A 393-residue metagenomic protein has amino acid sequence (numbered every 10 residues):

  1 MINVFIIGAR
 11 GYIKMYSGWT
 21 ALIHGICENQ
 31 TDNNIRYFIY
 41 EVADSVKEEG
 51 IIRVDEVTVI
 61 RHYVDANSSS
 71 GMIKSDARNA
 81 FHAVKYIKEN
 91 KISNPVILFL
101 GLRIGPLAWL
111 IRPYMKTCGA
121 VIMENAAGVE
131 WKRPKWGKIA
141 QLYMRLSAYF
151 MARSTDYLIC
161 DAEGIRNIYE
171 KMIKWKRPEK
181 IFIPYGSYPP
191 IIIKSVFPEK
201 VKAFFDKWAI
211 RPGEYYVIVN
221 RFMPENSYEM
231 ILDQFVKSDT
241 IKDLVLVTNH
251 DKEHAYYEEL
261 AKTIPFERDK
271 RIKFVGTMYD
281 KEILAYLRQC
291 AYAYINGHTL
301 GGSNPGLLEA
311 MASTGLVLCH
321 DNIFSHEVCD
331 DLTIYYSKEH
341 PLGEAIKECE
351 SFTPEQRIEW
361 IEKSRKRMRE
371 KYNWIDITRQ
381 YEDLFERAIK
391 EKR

Functional and structural regions predicted by a protein language model:
F5-I7, D206-N226, L232-D239, V245: Conserved donor-binding/catalytic core segment of Leloir-type glycosyltransferases
E41-S45, S187, D243-E259, K273-T277: Glycosyltransferase donor-sugar binding loop
I73-F81, P95-A127, G302: An aromatic- and histidine-rich active-site surface loop
A140-L158: Membrane-proximal helix-turn-helix segments that form the acceptor-binding/catalytic region of lipid-linked
R153-K180, S187-I192, S227, Y381: A short, active-site helix/loop in glycosyltransferases that binds the activated sugar's phosphate group
Y294, A312-C319: Short hydrophobic beta-strand element within catalytic cores of glycosyltransferases and related nucleotide-activated
H326-E348: Change "using UDP/GDP/dTDP sugars" to "using nucleotide sugars
P354, I358-K392: A charged, aromatic-enriched C-terminal amphipathic alpha-helix characteristic of glycosyltransferases across folds
